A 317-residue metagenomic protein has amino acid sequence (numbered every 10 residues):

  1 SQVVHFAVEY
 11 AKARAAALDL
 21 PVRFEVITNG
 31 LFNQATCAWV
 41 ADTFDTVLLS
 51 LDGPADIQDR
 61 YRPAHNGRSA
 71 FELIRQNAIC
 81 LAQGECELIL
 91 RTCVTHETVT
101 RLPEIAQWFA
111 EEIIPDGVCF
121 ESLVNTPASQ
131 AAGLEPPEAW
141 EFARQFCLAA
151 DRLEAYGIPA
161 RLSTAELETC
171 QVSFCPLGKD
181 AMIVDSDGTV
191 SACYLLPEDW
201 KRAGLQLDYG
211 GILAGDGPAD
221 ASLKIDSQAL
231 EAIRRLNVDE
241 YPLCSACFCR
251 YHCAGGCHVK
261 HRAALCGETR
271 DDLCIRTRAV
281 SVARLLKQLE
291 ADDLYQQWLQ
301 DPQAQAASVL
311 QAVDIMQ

Functional and structural regions predicted by a protein language model:
S1-L123: Radical SAM/AdoMet-radical enzyme domain recognition
D56-Y61, G117-A139, R161-F174, P197-D208: Flexible glycine/acidic-rich beta-alpha junction loops that bind and position SAM and/or redox cofactors in anaerobic
A139-E168, L196-A246: C-terminal accessory region of radical SAM enzymes
C175-K179: Short, small/polar residue-rich loop motifs at catalytic or cofactor-binding pockets
V184-D185: Short, acidic, Ser/Thr-enriched surface-loop or helix-capping motifs
E198-K201, L207, G211, R235-Q317: Radical SAM enzyme core and accessory elements
